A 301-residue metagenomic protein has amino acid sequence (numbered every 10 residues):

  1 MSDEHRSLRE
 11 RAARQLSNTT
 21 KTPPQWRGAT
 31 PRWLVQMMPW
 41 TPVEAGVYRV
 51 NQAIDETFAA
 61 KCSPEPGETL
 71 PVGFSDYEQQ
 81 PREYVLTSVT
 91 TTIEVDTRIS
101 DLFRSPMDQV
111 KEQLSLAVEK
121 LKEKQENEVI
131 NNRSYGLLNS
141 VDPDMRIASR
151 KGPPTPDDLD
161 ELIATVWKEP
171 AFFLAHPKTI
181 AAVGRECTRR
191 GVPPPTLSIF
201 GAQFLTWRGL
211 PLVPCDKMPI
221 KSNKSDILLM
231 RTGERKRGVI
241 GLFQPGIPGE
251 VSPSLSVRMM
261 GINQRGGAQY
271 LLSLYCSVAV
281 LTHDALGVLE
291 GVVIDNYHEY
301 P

Functional and structural regions predicted by a protein language model:
M1-Q79: N-terminal "assembly arms/tails" that initiate or stabilize quaternary assembly in self-assembling proteins
T69, G73-F103: Long, hydrophobic/aromatic-enriched structural stretches that serve as scaffold segments
E94-E169: Alpha-helical scaffold segments that mediate packing/assembly in large oligomeric complexes
R98, L174-T179, R231-G233, T282: Helix N-cap / beta->alpha transition motif
R133, K168-A171, K224-D226, G267: Short, surface-exposed beta-edge/turn micro-motifs
V141-F204: Extended, solvent-exposed, turn-rich assembly/linker loops in the middle of proteins
P195-P301: Sequence/fold signature of self-assembling virion shell proteins
